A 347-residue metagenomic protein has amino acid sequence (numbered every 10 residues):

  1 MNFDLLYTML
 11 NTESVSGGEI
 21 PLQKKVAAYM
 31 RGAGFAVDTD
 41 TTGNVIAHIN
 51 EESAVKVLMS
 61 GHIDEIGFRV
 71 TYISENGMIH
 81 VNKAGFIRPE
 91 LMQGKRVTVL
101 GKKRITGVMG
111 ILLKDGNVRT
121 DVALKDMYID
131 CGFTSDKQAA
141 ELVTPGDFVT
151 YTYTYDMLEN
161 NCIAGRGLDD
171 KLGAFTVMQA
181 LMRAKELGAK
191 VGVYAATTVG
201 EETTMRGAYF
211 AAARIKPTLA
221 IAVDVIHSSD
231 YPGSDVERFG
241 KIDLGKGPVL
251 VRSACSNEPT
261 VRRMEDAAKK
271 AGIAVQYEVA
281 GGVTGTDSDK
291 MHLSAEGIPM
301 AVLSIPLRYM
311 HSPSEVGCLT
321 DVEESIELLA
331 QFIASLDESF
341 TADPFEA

Functional and structural regions predicted by a protein language model:
M1-A347: N-terminal hydrophobic/helix-forming segments and targeting peptides
